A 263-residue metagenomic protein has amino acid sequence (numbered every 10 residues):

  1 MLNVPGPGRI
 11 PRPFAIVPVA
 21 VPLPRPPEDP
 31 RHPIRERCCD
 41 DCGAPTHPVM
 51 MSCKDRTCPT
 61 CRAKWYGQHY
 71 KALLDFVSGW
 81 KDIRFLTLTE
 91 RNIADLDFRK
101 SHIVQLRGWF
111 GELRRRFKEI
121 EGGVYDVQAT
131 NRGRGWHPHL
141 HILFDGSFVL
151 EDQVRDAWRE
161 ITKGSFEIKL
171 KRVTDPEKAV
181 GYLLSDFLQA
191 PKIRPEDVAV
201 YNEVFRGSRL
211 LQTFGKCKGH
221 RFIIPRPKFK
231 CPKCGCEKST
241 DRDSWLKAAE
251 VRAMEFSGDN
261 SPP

Functional and structural regions predicted by a protein language model:
M1-W136, G146-P263: Right-hand nucleic-acid polymerase module
H139-L143: Histidine-centered divalent metal-coordination motifs
